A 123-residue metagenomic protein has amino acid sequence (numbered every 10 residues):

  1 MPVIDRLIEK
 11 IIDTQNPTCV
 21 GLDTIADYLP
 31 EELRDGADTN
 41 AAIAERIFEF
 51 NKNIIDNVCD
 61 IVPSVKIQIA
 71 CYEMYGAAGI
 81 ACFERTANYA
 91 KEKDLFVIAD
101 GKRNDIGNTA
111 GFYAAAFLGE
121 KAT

Functional and structural regions predicted by a protein language model:
M1-T123: Active-site loop-to-helix "anion-binding N-cap" substructures in soluble metabolic enzymes
